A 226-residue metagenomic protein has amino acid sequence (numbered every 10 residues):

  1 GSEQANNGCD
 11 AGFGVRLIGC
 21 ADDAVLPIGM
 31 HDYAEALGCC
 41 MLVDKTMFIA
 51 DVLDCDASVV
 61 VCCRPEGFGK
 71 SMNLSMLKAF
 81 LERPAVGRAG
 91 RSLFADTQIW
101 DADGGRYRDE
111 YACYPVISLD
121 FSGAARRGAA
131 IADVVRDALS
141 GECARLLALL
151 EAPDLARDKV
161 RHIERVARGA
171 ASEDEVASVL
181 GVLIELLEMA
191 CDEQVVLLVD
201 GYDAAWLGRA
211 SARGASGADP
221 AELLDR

Functional and structural regions predicted by a protein language model:
A24-A50: N-terminal pre-Walker A segment at the start of P-loop NTPase domains
G29, D44, D54, N73 (+1 more regions): P-loop NTPase motor core
C40-L42, G90, S211-R226: Substrate-gripping "pore-loop 1 plus following alpha2 helix"
A50-A57: Phosphate-binding P-loop
S58-V61, V116, Q194-V196: Residue-level preference for the first positions of well-ordered beta-strands
V59-M76: Walker A/P-loop nucleotide-binding motif
L146-L198: Mid-core helix/loop region of P-loop NTP-binding domains shared across ATPases and GTPases
D192-G217: Conserved P-loop NTPase "ATPase switch" module shared by AAA+ and STAND
